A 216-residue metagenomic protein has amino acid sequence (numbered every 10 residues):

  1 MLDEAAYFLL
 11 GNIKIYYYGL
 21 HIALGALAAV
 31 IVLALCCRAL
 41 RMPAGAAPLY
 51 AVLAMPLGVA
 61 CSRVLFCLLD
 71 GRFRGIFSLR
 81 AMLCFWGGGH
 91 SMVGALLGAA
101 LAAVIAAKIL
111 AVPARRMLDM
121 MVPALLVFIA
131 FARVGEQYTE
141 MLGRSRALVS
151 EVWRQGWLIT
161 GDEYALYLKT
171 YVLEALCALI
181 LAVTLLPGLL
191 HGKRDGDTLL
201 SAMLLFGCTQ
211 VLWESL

Functional and structural regions predicted by a protein language model:
M1-L216: A feature for loop-to-transmembrane-helix boundaries and adjacent hydrophobic helices in multi-pass integral membrane
